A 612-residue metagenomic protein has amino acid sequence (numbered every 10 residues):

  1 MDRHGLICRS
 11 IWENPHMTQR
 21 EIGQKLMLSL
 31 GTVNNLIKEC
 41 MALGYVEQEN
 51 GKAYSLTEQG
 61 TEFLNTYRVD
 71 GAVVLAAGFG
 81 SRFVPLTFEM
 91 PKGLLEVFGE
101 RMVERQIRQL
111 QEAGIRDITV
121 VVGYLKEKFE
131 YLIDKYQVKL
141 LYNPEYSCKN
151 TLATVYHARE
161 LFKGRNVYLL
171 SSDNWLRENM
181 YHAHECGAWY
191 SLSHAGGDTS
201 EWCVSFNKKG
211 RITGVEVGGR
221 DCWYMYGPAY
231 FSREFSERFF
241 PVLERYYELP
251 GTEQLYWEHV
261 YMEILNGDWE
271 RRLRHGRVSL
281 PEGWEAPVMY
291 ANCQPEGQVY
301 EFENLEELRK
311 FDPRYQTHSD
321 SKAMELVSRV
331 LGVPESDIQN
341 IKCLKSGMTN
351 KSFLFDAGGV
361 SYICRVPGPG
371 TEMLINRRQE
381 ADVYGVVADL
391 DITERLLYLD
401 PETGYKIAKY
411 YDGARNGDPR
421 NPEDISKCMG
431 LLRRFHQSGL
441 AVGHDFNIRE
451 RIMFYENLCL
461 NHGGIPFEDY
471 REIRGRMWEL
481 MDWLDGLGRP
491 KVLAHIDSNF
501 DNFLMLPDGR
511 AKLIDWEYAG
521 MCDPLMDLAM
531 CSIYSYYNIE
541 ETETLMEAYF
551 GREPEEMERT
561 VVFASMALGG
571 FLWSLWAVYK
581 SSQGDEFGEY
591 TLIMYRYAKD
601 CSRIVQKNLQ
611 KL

Functional and structural regions predicted by a protein language model:
W12, Q19, Q59-K126: N-terminal glycine-rich phosphate-binding loop and ensuing alpha1 helix
W12-P15, T57, T61-A72, Y224-R329: Conserved alpha/beta core of the MobA/IspD/sugar-nucleotide pyrophosphorylase nucleotidyltransferase superfamily
T18, L176-L255: Conserved core of the sugar-phosphate nucleotidyltransferase
F129-W202: Conserved beta-loop-beta/alpha segment of the NTase-like Rossmann-fold superfamily that binds/positions NTPs
D312, Q316-S319, L575-L612: ATP/Mg2+ or Mg2+-diphosphate-binding catalytic cores that bind nucleotide phosphates or diphosphates via glycine-rich
K322-D337, L440-I496, P507-D508: An alpha-helical support segment within catalytic cores of ATP-dependent transferases
K342-R449, G463-E472: ATP-binding pocket architecture of kinase catalytic cores
L525-P554, A567-D585, K599: Active-site activation/catalytic loop segments of kinase-like enzymes and analogous catalytic loops in related
